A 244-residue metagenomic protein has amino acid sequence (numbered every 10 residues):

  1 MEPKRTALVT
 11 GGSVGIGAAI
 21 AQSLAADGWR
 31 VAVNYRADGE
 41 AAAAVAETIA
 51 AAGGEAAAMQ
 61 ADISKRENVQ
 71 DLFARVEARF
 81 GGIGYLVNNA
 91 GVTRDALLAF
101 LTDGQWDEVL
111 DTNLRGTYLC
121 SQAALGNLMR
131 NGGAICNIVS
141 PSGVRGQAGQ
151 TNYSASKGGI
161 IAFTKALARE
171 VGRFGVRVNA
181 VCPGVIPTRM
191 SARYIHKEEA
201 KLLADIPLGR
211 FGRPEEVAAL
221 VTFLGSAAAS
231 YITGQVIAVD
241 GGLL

Functional and structural regions predicted by a protein language model:
S13-V14: Conserved glycine-rich cofactor-binding loop
G81, G172, R177, I232-G234: Short, small/polar-rich loop/turn modules that mediate ligand/substrate recognition or access, typified
L97-L98, Q105-L110, L202: Substrate-binding pocket helix/loop in short-chain dehydrogenase/reductase
S121, N127, R210-V239: C-terminal substrate-recognition "lid" of short-chain dehydrogenase/reductases
S121, S156, T164: Active-site helix of classical SDR
G126, R169-R173, S230: Alpha-helical segment proximal to the catalytic Tyr-Lys
S140: Residue(s) in the substrate-gating loop at a strand-loop-helix junction that position the organic substrate next
